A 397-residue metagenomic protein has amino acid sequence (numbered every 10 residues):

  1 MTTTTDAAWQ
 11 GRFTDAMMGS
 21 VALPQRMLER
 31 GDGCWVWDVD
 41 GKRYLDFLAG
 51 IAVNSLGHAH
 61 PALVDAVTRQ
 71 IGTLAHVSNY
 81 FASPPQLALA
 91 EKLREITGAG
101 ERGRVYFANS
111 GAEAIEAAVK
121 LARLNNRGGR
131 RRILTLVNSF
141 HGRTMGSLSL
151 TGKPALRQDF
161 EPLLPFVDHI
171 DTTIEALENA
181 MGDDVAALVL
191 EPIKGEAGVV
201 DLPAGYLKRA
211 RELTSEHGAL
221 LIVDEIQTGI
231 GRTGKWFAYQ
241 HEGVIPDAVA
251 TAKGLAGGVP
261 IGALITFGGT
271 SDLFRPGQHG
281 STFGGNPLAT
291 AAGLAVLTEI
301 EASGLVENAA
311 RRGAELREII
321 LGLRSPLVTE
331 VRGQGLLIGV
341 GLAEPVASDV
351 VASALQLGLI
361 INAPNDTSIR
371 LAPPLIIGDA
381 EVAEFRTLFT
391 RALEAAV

Functional and structural regions predicted by a protein language model:
T2-V397: Conserved N-terminal phosphate-binding loop of PLP-dependent enzymes in the Aspartate aminotransferase
